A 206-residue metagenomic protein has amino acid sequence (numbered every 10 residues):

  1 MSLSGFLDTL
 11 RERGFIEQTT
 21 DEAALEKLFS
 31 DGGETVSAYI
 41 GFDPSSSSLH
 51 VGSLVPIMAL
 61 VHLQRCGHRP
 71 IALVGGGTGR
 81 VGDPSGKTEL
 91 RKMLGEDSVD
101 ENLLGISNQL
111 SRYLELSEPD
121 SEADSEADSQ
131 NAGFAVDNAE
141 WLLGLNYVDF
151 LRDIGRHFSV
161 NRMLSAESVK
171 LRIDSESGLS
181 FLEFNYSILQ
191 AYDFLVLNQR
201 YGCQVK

Functional and structural regions predicted by a protein language model:
M1-K206: NTP-dependent nucleotidyl-transfer catalytic core
